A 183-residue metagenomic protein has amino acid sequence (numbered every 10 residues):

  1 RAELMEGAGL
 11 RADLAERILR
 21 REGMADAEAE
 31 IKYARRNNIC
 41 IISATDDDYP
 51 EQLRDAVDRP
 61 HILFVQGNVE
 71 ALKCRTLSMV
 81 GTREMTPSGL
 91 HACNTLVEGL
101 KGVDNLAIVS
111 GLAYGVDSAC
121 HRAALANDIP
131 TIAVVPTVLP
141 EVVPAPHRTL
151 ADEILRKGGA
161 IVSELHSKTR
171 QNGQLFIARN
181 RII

Functional and structural regions predicted by a protein language model:
R1-D48: Short, small/acidic-rich helices and loops at N termini and domain boundaries of DNA replication/processing enzymes
R35-R36, I41-I183: Glycine-biased, small-residue-rich flexible motifs in mid-sequence functional cores and linkers
